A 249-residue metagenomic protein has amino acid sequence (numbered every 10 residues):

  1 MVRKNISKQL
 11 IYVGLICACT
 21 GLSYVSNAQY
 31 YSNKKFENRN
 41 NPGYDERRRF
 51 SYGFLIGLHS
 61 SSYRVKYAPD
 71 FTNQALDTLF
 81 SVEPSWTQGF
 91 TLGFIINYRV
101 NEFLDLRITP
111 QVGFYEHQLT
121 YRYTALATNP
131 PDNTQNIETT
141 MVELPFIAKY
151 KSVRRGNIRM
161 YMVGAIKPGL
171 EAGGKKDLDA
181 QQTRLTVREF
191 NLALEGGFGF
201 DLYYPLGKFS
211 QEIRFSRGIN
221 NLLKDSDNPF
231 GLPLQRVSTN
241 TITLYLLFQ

Functional and structural regions predicted by a protein language model:
M1-Y44: Cleavable N-terminal export/targeting peptides
N27-W86, Q249: Short glycine/proline- and aromatic-enriched beta-strand/turn motifs that initiate or cap beta-hairpins
R47, N101-F103, V153-N157, Y203-G207 (+1 more regions): Outer-membrane beta-barrel channels and translocator barrels
R48-F50, W86-F90, E138-V142, I158 (+2 more regions): Residues that define the transmembrane beta-barrel architecture of outer-membrane proteins
F54-L58, F90-Y98, P110-V112, L144-Y150 (+4 more regions): Residues on the lipid-exposed face of transmembrane beta-strands in outer-membrane beta-barrel proteins
H59-Y63, G113-H117, K167-G173, S216-N220: Structural signature of outer-membrane beta-barrel domains
Y67-E83, E116-T139, G173-V187, L223-Q235: Flexible, solvent-exposed loop segments that connect beta-strands
E189-N191, G196-Q249: Predominantly the C-terminal beta-signal and adjacent terminal strand-loop region of outer-membrane beta-barrel
